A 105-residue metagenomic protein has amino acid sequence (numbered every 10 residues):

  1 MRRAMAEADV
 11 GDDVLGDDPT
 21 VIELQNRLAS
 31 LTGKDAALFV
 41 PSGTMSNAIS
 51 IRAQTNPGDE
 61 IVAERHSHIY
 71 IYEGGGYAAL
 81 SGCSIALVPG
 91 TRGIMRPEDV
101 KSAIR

Functional and structural regions predicted by a protein language model:
R2-S42, R65-I71, G76-A78: Conserved N-terminal alpha-helix of the aminotransferase class I/II PLP-enzyme fold
N26-A29, I51, I104: Generic structural signal for well-ordered alpha-helical scaffold segments
L31, I49-G58, G76: Glycine-rich loop at the start of a catalytic domain that most often binds anionic cofactors/ligands
G33-D35, N56-D59, S81-C83: Short coil/turn connectors at secondary-structure junctions
A36-T55, V88-P89, G93: Conserved core of the PLP fold type I
A48, E73, P97: Short Asp/Glu-rich motifs
A53-I71: Conserved PLP-anchoring active-site segment centered on the Schiff-base-forming lysine
L80-R105: PLP-dependent aminotransferase-class I/II
